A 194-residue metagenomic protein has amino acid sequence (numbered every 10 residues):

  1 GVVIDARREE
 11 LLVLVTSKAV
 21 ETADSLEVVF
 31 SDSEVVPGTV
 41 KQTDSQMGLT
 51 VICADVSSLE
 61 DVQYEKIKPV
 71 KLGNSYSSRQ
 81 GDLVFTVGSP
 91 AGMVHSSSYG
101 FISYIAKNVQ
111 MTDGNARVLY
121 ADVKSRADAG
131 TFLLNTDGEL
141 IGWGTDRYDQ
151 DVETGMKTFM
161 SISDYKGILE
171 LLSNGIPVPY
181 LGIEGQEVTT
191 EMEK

Functional and structural regions predicted by a protein language model:
I4-A6, K41-T43, I105, K124 (+2 more regions): Residue-level recognition of beta-strand microenvironments
D5-G48, A54-S57: Catalytic-histidine neighborhood of serine endopeptidases, predominantly the chymotrypsin-like S1/PA family
L11-T16, S77-P90, A121, A129-D151 (+1 more regions): Active-site-proximal beta-strands of protease catalytic cores
T22-V40, R79-V84, H95-N108, S163-E170 (+1 more regions): Beta-strand/loop subdomains of soluble extracytoplasmic proteins
T39-K41, L59-M93, D122-S125, F159-M160 (+1 more regions): Active-site substrate-binding loop(s) of clan PA
D44-M47, S58-Y64, I105-L119, L171-V178 (+1 more regions): Gly/Ser-enriched beta-turn/beta-hairpin loop segments
S57-P69, S98-T158: Active-site region of chymotrypsin-like
L140-K194: C-terminal cap/linker of serine protease catalytic domains
